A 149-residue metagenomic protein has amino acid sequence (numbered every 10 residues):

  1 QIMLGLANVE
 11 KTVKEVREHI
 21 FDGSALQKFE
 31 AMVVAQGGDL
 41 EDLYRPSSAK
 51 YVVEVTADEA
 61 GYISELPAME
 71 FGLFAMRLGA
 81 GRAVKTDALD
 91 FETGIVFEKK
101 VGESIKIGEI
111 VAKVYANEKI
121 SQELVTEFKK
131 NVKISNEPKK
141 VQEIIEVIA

Functional and structural regions predicted by a protein language model:
Q1-A149: Well-ordered secondary-structure scaffolds
